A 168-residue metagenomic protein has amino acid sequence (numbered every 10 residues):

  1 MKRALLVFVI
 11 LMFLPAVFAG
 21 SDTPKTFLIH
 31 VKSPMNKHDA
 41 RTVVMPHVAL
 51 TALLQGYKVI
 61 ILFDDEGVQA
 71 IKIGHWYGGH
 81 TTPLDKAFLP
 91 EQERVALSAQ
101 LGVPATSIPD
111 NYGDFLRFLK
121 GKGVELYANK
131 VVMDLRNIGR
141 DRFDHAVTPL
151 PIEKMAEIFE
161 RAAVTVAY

Functional and structural regions predicted by a protein language model:
A4-F13: Sec-dependent N-terminal signal peptides
F18-A163, Y168: Secreted/extracellular ectodomain signature
